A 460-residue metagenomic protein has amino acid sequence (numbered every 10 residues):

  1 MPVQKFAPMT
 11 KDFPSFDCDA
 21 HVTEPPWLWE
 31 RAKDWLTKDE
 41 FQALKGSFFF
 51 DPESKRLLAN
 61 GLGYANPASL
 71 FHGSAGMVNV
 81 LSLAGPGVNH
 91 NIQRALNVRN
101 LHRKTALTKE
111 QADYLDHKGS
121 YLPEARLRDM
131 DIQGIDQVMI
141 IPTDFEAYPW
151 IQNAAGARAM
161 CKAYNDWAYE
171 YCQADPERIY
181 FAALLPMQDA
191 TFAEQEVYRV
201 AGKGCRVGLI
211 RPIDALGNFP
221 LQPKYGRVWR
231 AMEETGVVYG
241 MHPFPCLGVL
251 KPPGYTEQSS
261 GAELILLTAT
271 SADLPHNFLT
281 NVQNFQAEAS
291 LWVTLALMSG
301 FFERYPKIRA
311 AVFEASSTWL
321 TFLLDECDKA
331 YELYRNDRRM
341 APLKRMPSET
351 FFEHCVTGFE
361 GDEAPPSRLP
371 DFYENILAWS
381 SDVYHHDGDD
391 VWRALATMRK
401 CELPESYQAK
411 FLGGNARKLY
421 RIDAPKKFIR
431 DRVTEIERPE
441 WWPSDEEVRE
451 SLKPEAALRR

Functional and structural regions predicted by a protein language model:
P2-P14, P25-Q137, D166-A174, Q195-R199 (+8 more regions): Mid-to-C-terminal alpha-helical segments outside catalytic/metal-binding sites
S15-D19: Short, hydrophobic/glycine-enriched beta-strand segments
A20-H21, D382-V383: Active-site metal-binding loops of divalent metal-dependent hydrolases
H21, T143, I213, F244-P245 (+1 more regions): Flexible loop residues that form catalytic and substrate-binding hotspots at small-molecule/glycan-binding clefts
L107-K118, R128-I151, R178-P186, R206-A215: Divalent metal-dependent hydrolysis catalytic cores, especially in the metallo-beta-lactamase
L115-E124, M160-D166, N218-W229: Aromatic- and glycine-enriched glycan-recognition loops and surfaces that form the carbohydrate-binding subsites
N153-R158, A394-T397: Short glycine-enriched, charge-decorated loop/helix-capping segments at active-site entrances that position
A159, C172-Y180, L185, T191 (+2 more regions): Catalytic pocket-lining loop regions of alpha/beta-barrel enzymes, especially the amidohydrolase/enolase/GH5 lineages
